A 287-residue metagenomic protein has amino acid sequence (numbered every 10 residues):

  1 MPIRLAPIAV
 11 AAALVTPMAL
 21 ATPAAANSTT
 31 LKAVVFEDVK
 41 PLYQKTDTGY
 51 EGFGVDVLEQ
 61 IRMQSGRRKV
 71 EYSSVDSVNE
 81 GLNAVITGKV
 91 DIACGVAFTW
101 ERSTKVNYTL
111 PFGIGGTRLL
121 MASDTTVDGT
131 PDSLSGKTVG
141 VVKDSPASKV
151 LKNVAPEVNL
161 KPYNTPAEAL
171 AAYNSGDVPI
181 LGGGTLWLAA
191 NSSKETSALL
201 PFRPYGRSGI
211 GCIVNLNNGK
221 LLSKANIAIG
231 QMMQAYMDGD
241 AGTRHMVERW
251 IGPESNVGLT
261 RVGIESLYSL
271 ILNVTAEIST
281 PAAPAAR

Functional and structural regions predicted by a protein language model:
A9-A19: Bacterial N-terminal signal peptides
S28-F53: Short glycine-rich His-centered loop
V34-V39, S73-V78, I86-W100, S123 (+3 more regions): Beta->alpha turn/N-cap motifs
F36-V39, G113-M121, A189-G230, G252-V274: Periplasmic-binding protein-like
G52-S65, D124-V127, D132-S133, K137-T138 (+2 more regions): Extended ligand-binding regions for polar small-molecule ligands
E59, M63, E71-S133, T196-Y205 (+1 more regions): Acidic, polar ligand-binding/catalytic clefts
R118-R203, S208, I213, N218-K220: Pocket-lining segment of extracytoplasmic ligand-binding domains
P146-Y163, I229-R287: Ligand-binding clefts/hinges and TM-proximal coupling segments of bilobed small-molecule sensing domains
